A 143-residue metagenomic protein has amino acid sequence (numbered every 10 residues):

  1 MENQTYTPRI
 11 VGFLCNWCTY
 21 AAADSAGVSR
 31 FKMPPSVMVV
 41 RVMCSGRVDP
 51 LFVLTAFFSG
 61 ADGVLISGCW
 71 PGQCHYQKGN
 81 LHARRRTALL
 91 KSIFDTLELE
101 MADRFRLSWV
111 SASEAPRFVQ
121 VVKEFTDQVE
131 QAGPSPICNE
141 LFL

Functional and structural regions predicted by a protein language model:
M1-L143: Iron-sulfur-associated redox domains of electron-transfer enzymes in respiratory and anaerobic energy metabolism
